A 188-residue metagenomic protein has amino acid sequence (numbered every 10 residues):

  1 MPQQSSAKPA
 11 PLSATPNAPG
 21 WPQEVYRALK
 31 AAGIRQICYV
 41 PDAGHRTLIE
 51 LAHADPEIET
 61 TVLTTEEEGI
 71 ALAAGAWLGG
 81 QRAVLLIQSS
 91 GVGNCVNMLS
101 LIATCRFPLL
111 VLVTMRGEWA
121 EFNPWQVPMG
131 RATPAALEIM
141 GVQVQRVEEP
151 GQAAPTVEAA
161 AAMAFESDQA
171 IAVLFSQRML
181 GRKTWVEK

Functional and structural regions predicted by a protein language model:
P2-K188: Thiamine diphosphate
